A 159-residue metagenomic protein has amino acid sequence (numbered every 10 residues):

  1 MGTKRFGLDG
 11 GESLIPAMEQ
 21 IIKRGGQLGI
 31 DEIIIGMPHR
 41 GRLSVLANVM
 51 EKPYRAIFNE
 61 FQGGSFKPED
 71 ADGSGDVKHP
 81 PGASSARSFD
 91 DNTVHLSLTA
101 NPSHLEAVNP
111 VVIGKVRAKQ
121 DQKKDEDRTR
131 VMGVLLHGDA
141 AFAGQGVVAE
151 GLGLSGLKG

Functional and structural regions predicted by a protein language model:
M1-G159: Conserved internal helical-beta-strand scaffold that buttresses enzyme catalytic cores
